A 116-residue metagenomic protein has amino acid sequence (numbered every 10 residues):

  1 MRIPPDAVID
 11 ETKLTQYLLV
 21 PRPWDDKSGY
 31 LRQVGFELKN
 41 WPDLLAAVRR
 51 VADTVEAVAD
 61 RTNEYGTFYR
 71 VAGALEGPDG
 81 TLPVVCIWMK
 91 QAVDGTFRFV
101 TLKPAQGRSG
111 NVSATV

Functional and structural regions predicted by a protein language model:
M1-R70: Compact soluble domain cores
E37, R98-V100: Compositionally biased, low-structure terminal segments
A47-R98, A105: Functional cores of ribonucleases/endoribonucleases
R108-V116: Low-complexity, intrinsically disordered terminal/linker segments enriched in charged and Gly/Pro repeats
